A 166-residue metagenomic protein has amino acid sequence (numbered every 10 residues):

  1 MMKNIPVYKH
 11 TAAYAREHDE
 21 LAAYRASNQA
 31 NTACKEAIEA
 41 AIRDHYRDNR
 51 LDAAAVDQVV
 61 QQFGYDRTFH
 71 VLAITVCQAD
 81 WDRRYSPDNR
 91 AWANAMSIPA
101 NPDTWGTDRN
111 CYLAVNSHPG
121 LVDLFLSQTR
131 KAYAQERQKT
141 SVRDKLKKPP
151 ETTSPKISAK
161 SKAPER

Functional and structural regions predicted by a protein language model:
M1-E165: Gram-negative host-targeted secretion-system effectors, predominantly Type III and Type IV, recognized via long
